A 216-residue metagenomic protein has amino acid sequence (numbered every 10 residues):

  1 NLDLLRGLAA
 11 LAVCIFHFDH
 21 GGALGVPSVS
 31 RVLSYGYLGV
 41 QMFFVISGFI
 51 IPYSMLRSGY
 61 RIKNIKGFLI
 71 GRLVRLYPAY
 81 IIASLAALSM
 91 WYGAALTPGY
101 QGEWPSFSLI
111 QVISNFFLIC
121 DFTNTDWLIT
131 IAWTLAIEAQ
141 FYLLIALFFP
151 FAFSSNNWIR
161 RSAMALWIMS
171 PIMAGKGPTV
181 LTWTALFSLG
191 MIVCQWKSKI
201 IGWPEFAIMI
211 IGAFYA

Functional and structural regions predicted by a protein language model:
N1-R57, Y77-Y80: Functionally critical transmembrane alpha-helices in membrane proteins and complexes, commonly lining
D3, F107-A216: Aromatic-enriched alpha-helical transmembrane segments of multi-pass intramembrane proteins
L11, I15, M42, I81-S89 (+5 more regions): Generic alpha-helical transmembrane segments of integral inner-membrane proteins, especially permease/transport modules
V13, F44, I50, S84-A87 (+3 more regions): Helical transmembrane-bundle signal
D19, P52-L56, A87-W91, F149 (+3 more regions): Membrane-water interface at transmembrane helix exits
G22, S89-G102: Helix-to-loop transition at the C-terminal end of transmembrane segments
P27-Y35, Q101-E103, I131-T134: Non-cytosolic membrane-interface motifs at loop->transmembrane helix junctions
Y37-V40, L56-G93, P105-S114, F141 (+1 more regions): Transmembrane alpha-helical segments and their boundary/interface "anchor" motifs in multi-pass integral membrane
